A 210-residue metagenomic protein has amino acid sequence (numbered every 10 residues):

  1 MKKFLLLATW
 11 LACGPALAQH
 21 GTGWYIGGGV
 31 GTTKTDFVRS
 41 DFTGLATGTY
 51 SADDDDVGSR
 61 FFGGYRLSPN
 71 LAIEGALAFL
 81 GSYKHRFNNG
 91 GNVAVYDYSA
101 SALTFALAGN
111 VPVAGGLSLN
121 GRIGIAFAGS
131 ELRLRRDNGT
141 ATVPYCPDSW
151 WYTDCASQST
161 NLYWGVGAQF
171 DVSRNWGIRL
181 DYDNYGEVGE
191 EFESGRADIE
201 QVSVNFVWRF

Functional and structural regions predicted by a protein language model:
M1-T22: Cleavable N-terminal export/targeting peptides
Q19-G23, V30-V38, S59-V143, F170 (+1 more regions): Gram-negative (and chloroplast) outer-membrane scaffold detector with strong preference for beta-barrel transmembrane
S40-G44, K84-N89, T140-W150, D181-G189: Flexible, solvent-exposed coil segments and beta strand-coil junctions, predominantly the extracellular/periplasmic
A46-D56, N92-S101, P147, W151-T160 (+1 more regions): Replace "Gram-negative outer membrane beta-barrel proteins" with "bacterial and organellar outer membrane beta-barrel
A126-A128, S173, Y185-E187: Short Gly/Pro-enriched loop/turn and capping motifs at secondary-structure junctions
W164-G167: Short glycine-rich, acidic/polar surface loops and turns
D183-N205: C-terminal/domain-terminus segments
